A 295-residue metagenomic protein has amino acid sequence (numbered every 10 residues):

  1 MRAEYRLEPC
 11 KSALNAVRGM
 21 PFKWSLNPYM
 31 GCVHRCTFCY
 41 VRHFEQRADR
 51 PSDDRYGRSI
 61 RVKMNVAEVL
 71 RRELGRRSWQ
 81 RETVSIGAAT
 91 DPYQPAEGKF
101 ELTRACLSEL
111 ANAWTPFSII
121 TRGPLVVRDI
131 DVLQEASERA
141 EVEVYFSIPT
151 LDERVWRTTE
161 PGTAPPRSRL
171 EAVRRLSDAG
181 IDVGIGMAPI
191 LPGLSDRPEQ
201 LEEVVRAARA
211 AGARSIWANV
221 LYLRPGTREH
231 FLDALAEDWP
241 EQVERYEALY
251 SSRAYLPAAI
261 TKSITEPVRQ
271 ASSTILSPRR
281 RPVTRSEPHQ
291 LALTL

Functional and structural regions predicted by a protein language model:
M1-P9, N15-A16, G193-L295: Auxiliary Fe-S-binding modules of radical SAM enzymes
M1-V33, T37-Y145, P149-R157, P166 (+1 more regions): Conserved Radical SAM active-site core
V69, E109, R175, S263-A271: Amphipathic alpha-helical segments that form well-ordered structural scaffolds and often line/cohere around active
W114-T115, I181, A213: A structural motif
Q134-S137, V173-D178, R269-S272: Surface-exposed amphipathic alpha-helices with a cationic face
L151-V155, E160-G162, R175-R197, L221-L223: Conserved strand-turn element in the central/C-terminal portion of the radical SAM core barrel that lines
